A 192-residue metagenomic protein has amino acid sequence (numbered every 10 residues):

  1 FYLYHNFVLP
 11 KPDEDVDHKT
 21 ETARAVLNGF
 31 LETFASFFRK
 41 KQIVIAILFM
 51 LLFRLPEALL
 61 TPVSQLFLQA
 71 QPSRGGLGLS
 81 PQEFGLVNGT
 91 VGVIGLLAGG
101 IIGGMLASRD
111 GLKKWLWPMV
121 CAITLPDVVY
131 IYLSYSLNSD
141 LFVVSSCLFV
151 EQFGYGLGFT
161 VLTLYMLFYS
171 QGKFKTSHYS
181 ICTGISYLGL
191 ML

Functional and structural regions predicted by a protein language model:
F1-D15: C-terminal membrane-cytosol helix-exit motif in multi-pass small-molecule transporters
D13-A46: Juxtamembrane intracellular "pre-TM" segments in multi-pass secondary transporters
R39-L60, F149, F153: Pair of pore-lining "gating" transmembrane helices in MFS-fold secondary transporters
L51, L86-I94, C121, F149 (+1 more regions): Transmembrane alpha-helical cores of Major Facilitator Superfamily
F53, P62-G85: Short amphipathic helix-loop junctions that connect adjacent transmembrane helices in Major Facilitator Superfamily/SLC
A98-W117: Helix-to-loop junctions at the C-terminal end of transmembrane segments in multipass secondary transporters
K114-Y165: C-terminal transmembrane helical hairpin of 12-TM major facilitator-type secondary transporters
Y169, K173-L192: A late C-terminal transmembrane helix in Major Facilitator Superfamily
